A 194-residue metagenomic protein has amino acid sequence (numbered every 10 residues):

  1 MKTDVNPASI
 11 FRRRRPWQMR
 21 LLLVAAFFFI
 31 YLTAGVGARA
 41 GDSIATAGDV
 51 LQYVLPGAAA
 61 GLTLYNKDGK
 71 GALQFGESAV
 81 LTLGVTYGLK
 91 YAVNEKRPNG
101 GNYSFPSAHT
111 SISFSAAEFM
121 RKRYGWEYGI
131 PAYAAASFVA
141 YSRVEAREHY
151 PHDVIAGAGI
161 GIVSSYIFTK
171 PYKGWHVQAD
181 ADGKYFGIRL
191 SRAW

Functional and structural regions predicted by a protein language model:
K2-Q52, G69-K70, L83-Y87, Y91-W194: Replace "edges of transmembrane helices
L55-T63: Hydrophobic core of alpha-helical transmembrane segments in multi-pass integral membrane proteins
L62-L81: Interfacial segments of alpha-helical transmembrane regions
